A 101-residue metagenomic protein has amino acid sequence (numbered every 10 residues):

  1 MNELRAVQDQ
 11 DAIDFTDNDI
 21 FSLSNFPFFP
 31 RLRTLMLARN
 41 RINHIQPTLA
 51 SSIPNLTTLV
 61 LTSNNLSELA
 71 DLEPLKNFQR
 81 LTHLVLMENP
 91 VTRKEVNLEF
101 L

Functional and structural regions predicted by a protein language model:
M1, Q10-F15, L32-L37, L56-L61 (+1 more regions): Conserved hydrophobic beta-strand positions in leucine-rich repeat
N2-Q8, F21-P30, Q46-P54, D71-F78 (+1 more regions): A structural signal for leucine-rich repeat
Q8-D9, N18-D19, N43, T58-L59 (+1 more regions): Short secondary-structure boundary micro-motifs
D14-D19, R41-L49: Charged, low-complexity, helix/coiled-coil-prone segments
N18, N40-I42, N64-L66, N89-T92: Conserved "Asn-ladder"/turn position within leucine-rich repeats
F28, T34-H44, S63: A broadly used, surface-exposed interaction patch
L59-S67, L72-K76, T82-L84: A compositional/structural signature marking long, glycine- and acidic/polar-rich segments with frequent tryptophans
E88-N89, F100: Short amphipathic alpha-helical segments embedded in low-complexity Lys/Glu-rich regions
